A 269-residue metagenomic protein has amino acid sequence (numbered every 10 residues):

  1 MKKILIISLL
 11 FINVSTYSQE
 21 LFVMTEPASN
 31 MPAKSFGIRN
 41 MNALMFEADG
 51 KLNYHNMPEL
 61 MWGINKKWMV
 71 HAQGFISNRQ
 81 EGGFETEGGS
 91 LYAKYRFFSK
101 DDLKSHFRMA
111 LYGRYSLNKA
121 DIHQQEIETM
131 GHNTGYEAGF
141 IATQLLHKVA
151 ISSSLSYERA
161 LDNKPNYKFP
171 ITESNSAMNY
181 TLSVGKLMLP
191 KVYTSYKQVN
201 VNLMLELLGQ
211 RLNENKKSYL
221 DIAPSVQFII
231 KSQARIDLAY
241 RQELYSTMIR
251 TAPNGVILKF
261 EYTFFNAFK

Functional and structural regions predicted by a protein language model:
I4-N13: Sec-dependent N-terminal signal peptides
S18-N163, I171-K269: Transmembrane beta-barrel domains of Gram-negative outer membranes and organellar outer membranes
